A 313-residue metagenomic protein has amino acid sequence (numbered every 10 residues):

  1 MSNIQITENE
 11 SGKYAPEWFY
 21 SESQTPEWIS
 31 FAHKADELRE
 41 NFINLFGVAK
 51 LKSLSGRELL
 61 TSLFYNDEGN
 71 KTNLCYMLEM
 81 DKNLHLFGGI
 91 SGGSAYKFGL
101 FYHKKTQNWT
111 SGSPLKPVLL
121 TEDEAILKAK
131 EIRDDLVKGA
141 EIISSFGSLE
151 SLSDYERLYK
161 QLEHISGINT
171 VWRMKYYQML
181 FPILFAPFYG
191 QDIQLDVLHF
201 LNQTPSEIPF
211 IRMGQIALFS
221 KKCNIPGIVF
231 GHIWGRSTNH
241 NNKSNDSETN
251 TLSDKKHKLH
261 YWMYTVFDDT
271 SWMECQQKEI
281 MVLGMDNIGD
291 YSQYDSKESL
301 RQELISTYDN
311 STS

Functional and structural regions predicted by a protein language model:
M1-I168, P182-K255: An N-terminal alpha-helical hairpin/helix-loop-helix interaction module that forms a charged, gly/pro-flexible surface
F98-L100, Y176, Y264, L283: Generic structural hydrophobic/aromatic packing signal, biased to beta-strands
A140, T170, P182, I233 (+3 more regions): Generic preference for hydrophobic/aromatic residues in regular secondary structure cores
V171-Q178, I193: Non-catalytic DNA-binding core/recognition domains of DNA-processing enzymes
Q178-F181, D268: Short, flexible loop/turn elements at secondary-structure junctions
N245-S313: Compositionally biased, charged N-terminal/linker segments
